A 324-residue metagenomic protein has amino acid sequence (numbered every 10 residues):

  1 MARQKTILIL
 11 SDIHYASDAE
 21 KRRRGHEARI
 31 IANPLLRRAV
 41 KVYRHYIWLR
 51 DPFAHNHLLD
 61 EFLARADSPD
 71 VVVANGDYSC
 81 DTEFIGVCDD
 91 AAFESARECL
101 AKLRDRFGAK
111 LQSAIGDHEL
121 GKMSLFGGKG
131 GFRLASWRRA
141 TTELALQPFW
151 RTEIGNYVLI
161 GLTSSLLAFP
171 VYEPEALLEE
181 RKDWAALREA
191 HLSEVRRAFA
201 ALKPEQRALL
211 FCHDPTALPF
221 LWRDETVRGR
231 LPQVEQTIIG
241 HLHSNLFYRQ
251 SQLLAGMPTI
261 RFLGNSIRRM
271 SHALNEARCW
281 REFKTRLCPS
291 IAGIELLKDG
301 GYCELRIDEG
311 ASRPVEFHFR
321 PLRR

Functional and structural regions predicted by a protein language model:
M1-D90: N-terminal active-site segment of His-dependent metallophosphoesterases
M1-L8, H55-P69, C99-L103, T141-G155 (+1 more regions): Short amphipathic alpha-helices and their capping/turn segments at secondary-structure boundaries
M1-L8, Y15-A19, W150-S164, K203-R207 (+2 more regions): Beta-strand-turn-beta hairpins that frame and shape the catalytic cleft of phosphate-ester-processing enzymes
M1-R3, R286, A292-R324: A short C-terminal boundary segment appended to hydrolase-like catalytic domains
D12, V72, D77, A96 (+6 more regions): Divalent metal-coordination and catalytic microenvironments
A16-A19, S79-E83, S113-L125, L167-V171 (+3 more regions): Active-site environment of divalent metal-dependent phosphoester hydrolases
A64-V71, D105, V158-I160, Y172-R268 (+1 more regions): His/acidic metal-ligating clusters that form di-metal
V87-S193, Q233, R261-K284, C288 (+2 more regions): Extended active-site neighborhood of metal-dependent phosphoesterases/phosphodiesterases
